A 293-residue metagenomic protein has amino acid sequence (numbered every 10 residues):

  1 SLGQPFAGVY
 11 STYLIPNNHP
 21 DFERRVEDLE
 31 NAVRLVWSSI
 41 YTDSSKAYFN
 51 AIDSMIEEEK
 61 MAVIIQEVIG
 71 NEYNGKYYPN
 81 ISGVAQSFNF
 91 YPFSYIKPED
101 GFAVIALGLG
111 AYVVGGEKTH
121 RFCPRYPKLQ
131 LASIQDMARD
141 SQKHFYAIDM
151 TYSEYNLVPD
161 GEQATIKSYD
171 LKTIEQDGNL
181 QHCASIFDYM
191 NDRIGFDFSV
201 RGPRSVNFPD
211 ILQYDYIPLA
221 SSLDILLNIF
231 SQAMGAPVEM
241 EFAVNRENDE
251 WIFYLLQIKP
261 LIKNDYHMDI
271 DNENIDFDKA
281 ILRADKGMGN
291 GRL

Functional and structural regions predicted by a protein language model:
S1-L293: Conserved mixed alpha/beta core segments that line enzyme active sites in large multi-domain catalysts
